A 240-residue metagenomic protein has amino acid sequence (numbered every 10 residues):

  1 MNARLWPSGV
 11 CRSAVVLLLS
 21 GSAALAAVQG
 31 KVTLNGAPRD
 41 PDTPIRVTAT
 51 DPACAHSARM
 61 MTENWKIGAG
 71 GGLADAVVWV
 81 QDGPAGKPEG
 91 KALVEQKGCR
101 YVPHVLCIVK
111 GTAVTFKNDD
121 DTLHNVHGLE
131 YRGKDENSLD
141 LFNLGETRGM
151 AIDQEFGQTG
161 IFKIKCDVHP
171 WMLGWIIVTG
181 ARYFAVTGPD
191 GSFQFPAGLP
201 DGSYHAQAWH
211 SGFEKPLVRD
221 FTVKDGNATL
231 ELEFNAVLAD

Functional and structural regions predicted by a protein language model:
M1-C11: N-terminal secretory signal peptides that target proteins for export/translocation
C11-A23: Bacterial N-terminal signal peptides
A26-D240: Extracytoplasmic copper-binding redox domains, predominantly the cupredoxin/blue-copper superfamily
